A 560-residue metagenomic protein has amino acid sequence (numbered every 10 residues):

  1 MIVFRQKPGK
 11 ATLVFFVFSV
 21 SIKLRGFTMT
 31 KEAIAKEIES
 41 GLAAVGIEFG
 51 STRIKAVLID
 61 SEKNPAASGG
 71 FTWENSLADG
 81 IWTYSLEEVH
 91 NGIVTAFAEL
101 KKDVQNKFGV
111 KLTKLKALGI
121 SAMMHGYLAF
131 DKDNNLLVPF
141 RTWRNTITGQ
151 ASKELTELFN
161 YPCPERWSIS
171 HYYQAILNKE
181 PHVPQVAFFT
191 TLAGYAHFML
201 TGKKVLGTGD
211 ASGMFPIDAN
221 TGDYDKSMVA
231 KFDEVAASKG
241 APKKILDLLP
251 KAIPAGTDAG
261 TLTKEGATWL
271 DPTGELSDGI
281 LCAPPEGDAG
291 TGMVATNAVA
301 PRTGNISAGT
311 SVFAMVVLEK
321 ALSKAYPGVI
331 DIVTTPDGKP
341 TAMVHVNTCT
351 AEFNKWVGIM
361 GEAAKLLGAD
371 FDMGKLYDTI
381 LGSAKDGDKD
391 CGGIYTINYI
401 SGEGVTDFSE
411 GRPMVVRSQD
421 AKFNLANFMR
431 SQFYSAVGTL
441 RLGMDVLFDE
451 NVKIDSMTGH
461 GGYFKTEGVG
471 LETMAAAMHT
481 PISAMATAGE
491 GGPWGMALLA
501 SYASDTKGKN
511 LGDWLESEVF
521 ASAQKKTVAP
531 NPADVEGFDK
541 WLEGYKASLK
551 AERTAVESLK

Functional and structural regions predicted by a protein language model:
L13-P139, K153, Q185, T268 (+3 more regions): N-terminal glycine/serine-rich phosphate-binding loop of ATP-dependent small-molecule kinases, especially carbohydrate
T30-E39, V45-G46, L112, Q150-R166 (+5 more regions): Active-site core segments that coordinate phosphate-bearing ligands/cofactors across diverse enzyme families
W73-T83, L155, T208-A211, K243-L248 (+1 more regions): Gly-rich Lys/Arg/Thr-decorated short loops/hinges at beta-loop-alpha junctions or inter-strand turns that position
Q105-T142, P164, H197-G209, G213-D218 (+1 more regions): Short beta-strand-loop/turn "lid" adjacent to the catalytic site in phosphate-handling enzymes
N145: Carbohydrate-associated surface elements
